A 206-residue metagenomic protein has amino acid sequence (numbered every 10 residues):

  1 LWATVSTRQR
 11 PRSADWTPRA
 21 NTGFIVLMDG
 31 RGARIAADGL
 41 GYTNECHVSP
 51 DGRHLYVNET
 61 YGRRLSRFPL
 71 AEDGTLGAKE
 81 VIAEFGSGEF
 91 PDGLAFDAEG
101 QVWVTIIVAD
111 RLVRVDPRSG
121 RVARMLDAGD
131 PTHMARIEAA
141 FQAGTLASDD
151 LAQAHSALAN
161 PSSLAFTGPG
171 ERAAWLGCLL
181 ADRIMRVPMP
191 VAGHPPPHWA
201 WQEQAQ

Functional and structural regions predicted by a protein language model:
L1-W2, T7-Q9, R19-I25, R34-H54 (+6 more regions): Beta-rich, blade/repeat-based domains predominating in secreted/periplasmic proteins but also intracellular
S6-R8, T60, L70, I107 (+3 more regions): Short loop/turn segments immediately following the C-termini of beta-strands
Q9-G23, T60-R63, I107-V108, L180: Short, solvent-exposed loop/turn segments at conserved positions within beta-propeller repeat blades
G23-V26, R64-S66, R111-V113, R183-M185: A short loop-to-beta-strand structural motif that recurs across blades of beta-propeller domains
V26-G30, V113-M125, G129-T132, A139 (+2 more regions): Flexible "stalk/tail and boundary" regions
I35-D38, L76-E84, V122-P131, A135-R136 (+1 more regions): Beta-propeller fold detector
F68-T75, V115-V122, V187-H198: Short loop/turn segments immediately following beta-strands, especially the blade-tip and inter-blade linker loops
L158-Q206: Blade-level signature of beta-propeller repeat domains, shared across WD40, Kelch, NHL, RCC1 and BNR/Asp-box propellers
